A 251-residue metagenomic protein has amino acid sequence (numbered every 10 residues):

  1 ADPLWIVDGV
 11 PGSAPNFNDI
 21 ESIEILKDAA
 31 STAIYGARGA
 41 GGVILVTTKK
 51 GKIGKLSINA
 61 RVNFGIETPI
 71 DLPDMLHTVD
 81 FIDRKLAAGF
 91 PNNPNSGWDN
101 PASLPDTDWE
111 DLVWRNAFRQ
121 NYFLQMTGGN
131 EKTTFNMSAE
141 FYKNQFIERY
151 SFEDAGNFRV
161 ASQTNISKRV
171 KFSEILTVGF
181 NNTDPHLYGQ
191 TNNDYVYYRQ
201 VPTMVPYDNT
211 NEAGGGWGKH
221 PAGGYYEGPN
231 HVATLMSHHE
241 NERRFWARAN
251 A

Functional and structural regions predicted by a protein language model:
A1-A29, R61, N136-S138: Periplasmic plug
P3-L4, G42, K50-Y150, H186-Q190 (+2 more regions): Residues embedded in well-ordered regular secondary structure
V10-G12, D28-T32, T47-K49, Y142-N144: Short beta-turn/strand-loop junction motif enriched in small, turn-promoting residues
E21, G39-E67, K132-N211, L235-A251: Transmembrane beta-barrel strand/turn architecture of Gram-negative outer membrane proteins
A30, N121-F123, R248: Short structured motifs
I34-Y35, V113: Short clusters of hydrophobic/aromatic residues that line enzyme substrate/ligand-binding pockets
G224: Short, charged, surface-exposed loops that flank catalytic or proteolytic processing sites
